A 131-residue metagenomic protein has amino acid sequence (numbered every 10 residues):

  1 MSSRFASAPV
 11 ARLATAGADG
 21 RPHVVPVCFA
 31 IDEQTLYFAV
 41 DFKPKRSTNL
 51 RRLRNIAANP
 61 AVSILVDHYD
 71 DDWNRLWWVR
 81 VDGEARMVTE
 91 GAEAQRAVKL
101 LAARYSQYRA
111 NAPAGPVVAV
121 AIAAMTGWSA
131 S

Functional and structural regions predicted by a protein language model:
A8-K45, I64-D67: Short beta-strand segments
P9, Q34, P60, W77 (+1 more regions): A generic secondary-structure signal marking the coil-to-beta-strand transition
P9-V10, A61-V62, S106, M125: Generic structural signal for secondary-structure transition and capping sites
S47, D72-S131: Charged, gly/pro-rich active-site loop segments
L50: Structured soluble/peripheral alpha/beta segments that form catalytic or ligand/cofactor-binding pockets
